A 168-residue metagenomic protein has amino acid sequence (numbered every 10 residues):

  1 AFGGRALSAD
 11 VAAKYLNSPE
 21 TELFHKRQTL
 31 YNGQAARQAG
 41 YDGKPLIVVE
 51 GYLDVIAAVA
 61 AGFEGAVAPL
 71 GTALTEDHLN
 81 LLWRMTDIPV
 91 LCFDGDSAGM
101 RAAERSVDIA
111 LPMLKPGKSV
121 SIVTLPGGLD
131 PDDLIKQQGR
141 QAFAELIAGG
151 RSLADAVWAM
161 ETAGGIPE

Functional and structural regions predicted by a protein language model:
A1-M85, A103: Phosphate-handling DNA/RNA-contact segment within nucleic-acid enzymes
L30-G33, E76, W83, G99-V107 (+5 more regions): Amphipathic alpha-helical transducer elements in NTP-driven molecular machines
L46-V48, D87-A98, A103, V123-T124: Acidic beta-strand-to-loop metal/phosphate-binding motif
Y52-L53, F63, K115-G117, V123-L125: Alpha-helical interaction elements
G62-A66, S106-A110, Q137-R140: Short secondary-structure boundary/capping segments
L81, I109-G117: Arginine/glycine-rich "motif VI" loop of SF2 helicases in the C-terminal RecA-like domain
G117-E168: C-terminal or mid-to-C-terminal helical accessory/interaction module adjacent to the motor/catalytic core
